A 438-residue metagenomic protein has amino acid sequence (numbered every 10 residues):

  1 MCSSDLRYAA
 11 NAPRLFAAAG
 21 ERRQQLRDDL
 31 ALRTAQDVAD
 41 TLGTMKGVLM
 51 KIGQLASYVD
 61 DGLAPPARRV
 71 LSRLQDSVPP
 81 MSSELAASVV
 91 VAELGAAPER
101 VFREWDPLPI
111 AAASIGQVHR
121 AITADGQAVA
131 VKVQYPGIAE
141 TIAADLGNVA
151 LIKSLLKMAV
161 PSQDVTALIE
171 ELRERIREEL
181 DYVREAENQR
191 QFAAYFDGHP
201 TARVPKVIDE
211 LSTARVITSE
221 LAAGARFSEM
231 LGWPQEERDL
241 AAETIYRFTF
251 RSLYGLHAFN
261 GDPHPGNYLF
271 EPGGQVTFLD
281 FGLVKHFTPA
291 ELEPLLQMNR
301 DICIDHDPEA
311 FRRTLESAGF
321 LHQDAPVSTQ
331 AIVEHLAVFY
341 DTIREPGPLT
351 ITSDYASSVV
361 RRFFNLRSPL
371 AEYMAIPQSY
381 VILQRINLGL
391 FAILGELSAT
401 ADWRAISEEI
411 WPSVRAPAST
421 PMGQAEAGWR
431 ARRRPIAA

Functional and structural regions predicted by a protein language model:
M1-Q117, A143-V165, A371, A401-D402 (+3 more regions): N-terminal accessory/targeting segments that precede structured cores
A17-R22, L26-D28, L32-R33, V59 (+5 more regions): Helix-rich C-lobe and terminal helical cap/extension of kinase-like folds
S72-P79, V91, A139-G147, I152-F259 (+6 more regions): ATP-dependent phospho-/nucleotidyl transfer catalytic cores
E99-I110, Y195-V216, D402-I410: Long, charged, glycine-rich C-terminal linkers/tails
G116-A124: Conserved ATP phosphate-binding architecture of protein kinases
K132-Q134: Conserved beta3-strand ATP-binding lysine motif
G261-P265: Hydrophobic HxD+1 residue recognition
G266-F270: Hydrophobic residue at the +6 position relative to the catalytic HRD Asp in the kinase catalytic loop
